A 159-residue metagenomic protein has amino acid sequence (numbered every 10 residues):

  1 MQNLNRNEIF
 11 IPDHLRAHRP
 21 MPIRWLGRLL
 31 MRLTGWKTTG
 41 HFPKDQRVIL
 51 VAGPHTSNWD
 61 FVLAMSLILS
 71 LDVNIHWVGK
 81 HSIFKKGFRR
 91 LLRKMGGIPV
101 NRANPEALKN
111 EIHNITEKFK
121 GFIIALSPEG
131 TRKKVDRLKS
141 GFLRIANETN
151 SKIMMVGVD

Functional and structural regions predicted by a protein language model:
M1-W36: Extreme N-terminal tail/first-helix region
I11, R16, L33-D159: Soluble catalytic domains of membrane acyltransferases
